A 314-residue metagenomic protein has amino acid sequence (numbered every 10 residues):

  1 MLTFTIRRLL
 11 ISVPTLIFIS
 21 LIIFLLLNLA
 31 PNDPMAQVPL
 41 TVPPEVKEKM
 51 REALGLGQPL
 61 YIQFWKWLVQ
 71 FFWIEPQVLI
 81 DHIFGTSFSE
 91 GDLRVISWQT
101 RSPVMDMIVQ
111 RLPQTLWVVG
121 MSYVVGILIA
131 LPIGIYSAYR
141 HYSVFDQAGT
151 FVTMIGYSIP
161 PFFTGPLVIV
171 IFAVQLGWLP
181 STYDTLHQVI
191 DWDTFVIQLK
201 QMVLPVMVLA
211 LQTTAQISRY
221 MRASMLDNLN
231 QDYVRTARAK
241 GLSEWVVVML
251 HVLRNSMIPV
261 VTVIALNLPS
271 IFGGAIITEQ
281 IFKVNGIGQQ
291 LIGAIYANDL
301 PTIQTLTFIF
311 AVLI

Functional and structural regions predicted by a protein language model:
L2-T3, L112-F145, P161, V174 (+1 more regions): Alpha-helical transmembrane segments of integral membrane proteins, especially multi-pass inner/plasma-membrane
I6-S12: N-terminal signal-anchor/signal peptide hydrophobic helix marking the start of the first transmembrane segment
L9, V46, M50, L54-P76 (+11 more regions): Hydrophobic alpha-helical segments of integral membrane proteins, encompassing both true transmembrane helices
S12, R111, T115, F151-S158 (+1 more regions): Residue-level signal for discrete positions within transmembrane alpha-helices of multi-pass small-molecule
L16-K66, L176-V196: Hydrophobic alpha-helical transmembrane segments of membrane transport/permease proteins and related membrane-embedded
I23-L29, Q58, K66-F71, V152-T182 (+2 more regions): Membrane-water interface segments at the C-terminal ends of transmembrane alpha-helices in multi-pass inner-membrane
L26-A30, V38-V42, F72, P76 (+7 more regions): Hydrophobic aliphatic residues
G57-I129: An internal, D/E-rich "acidic patch" concept
